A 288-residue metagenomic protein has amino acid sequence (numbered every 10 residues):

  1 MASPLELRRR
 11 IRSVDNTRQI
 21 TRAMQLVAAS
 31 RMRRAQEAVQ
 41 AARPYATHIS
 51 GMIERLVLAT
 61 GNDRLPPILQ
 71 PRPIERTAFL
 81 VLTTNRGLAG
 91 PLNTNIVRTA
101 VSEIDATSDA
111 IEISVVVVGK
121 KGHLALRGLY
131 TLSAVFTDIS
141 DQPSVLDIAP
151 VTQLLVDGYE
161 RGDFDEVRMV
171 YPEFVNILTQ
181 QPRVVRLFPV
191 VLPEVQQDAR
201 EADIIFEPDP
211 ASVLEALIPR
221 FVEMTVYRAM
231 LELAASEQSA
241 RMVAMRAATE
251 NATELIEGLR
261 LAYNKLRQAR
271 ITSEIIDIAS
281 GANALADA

Functional and structural regions predicted by a protein language model:
M1-A288: C-terminal beta-strand-loop-alpha-helix "lid" module of Rossmann-like NAD(P)-dependent dehydrogenases
